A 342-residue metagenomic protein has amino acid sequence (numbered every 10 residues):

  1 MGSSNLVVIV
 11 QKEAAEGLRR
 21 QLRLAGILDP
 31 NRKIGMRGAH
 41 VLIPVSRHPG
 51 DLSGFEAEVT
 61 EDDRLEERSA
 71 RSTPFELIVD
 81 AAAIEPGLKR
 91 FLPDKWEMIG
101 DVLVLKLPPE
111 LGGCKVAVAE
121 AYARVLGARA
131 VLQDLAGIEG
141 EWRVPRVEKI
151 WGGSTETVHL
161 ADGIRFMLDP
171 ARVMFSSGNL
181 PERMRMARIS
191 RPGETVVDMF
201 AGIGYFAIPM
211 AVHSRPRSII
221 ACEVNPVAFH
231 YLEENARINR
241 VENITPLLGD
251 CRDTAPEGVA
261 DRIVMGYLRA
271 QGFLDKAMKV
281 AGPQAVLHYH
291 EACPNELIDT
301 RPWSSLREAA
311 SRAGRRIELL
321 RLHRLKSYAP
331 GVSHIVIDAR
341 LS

Functional and structural regions predicted by a protein language model:
M1-S342: SAM-dependent transferase fold signal centered on methyltransferase-like domains, encompassing both Class I
